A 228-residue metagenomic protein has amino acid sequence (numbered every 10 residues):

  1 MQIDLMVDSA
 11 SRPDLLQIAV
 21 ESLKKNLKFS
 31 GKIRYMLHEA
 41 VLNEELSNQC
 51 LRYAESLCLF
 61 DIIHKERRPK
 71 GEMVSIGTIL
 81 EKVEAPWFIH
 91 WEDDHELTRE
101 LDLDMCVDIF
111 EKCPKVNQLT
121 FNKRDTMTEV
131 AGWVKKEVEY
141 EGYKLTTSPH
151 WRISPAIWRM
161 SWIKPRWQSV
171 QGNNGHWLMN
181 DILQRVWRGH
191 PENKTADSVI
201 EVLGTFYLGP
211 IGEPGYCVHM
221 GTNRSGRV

Functional and structural regions predicted by a protein language model:
M1-E21: N-proximal low-complexity "stem/linker" segments adjacent to membrane-targeting elements
I18, W151, P155-S161, P165-V228: C-terminal catalytic/acceptor-binding lobe
E21-K32: Short, acidic, metal-binding catalytic loop of nucleotide-sugar glycosyltransferases
G31-E44, H64-K65: Short beta-strand/loop segment that forms part of the nucleotide-sugar
G77-W87: Active-site nucleotide-sugar/metal-binding loop of Leloir-type enzymes
P86-E96: Short beta-strand-to-loop acidic/aromatic patch adjacent to the donor-nucleotide binding site
E100-N122: Conserved donor-nucleotide/metal-binding helix-loop-beta segment in metal-dependent transferases, i.e., the alpha-helix
N117-W133: Short beta-strand-to-loop element that shapes/binds the nucleotide-sugar donor at the catalytic cleft/hinge
